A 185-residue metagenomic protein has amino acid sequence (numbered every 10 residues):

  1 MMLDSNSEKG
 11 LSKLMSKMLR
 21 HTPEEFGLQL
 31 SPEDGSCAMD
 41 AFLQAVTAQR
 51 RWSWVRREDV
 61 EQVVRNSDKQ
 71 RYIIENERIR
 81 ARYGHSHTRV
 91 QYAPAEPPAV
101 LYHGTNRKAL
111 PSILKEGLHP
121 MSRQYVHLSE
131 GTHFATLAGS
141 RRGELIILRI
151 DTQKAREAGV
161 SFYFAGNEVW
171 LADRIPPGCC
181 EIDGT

Functional and structural regions predicted by a protein language model:
M1-T185: Eukaryotic, polar/proline-rich low-complexity intrinsically disordered regions
